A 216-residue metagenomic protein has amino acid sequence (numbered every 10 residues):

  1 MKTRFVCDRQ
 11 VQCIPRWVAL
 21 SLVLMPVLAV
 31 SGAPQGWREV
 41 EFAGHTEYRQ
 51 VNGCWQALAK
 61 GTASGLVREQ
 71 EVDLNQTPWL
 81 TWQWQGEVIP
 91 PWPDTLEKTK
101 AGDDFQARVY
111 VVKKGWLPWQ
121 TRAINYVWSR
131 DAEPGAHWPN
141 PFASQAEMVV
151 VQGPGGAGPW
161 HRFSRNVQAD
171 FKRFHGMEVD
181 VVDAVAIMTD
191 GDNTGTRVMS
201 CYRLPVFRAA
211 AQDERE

Functional and structural regions predicted by a protein language model:
R4-V18: Bacterial N-terminal signal peptides that target proteins for export
W17-V27: Bacterial N-terminal signal peptides
A33-N52: Extracellular glycan-recognition surfaces and repeat-rich motifs
T46-G65: Short carbohydrate-recognition loop motifs
E69-L80, K100-A101, P154-A157, E178: Extracellular/lumenal carbohydrate-interaction signature centered on repeated Trp-anchored short motifs
Q83-I89, K114, Q168: Solvent-exposed strand-to-loop "edge" motifs in beta-rich extracellular domains
T99, A107-R108, S144, M148-G153 (+1 more regions): Extracellular beta-strand ligand-recognition surfaces/modules
G102-E147: Extracellular/luminal beta-rich ligand-recognition and adhesion surfaces characterized by aromatic-Gly/Pro-enriched
